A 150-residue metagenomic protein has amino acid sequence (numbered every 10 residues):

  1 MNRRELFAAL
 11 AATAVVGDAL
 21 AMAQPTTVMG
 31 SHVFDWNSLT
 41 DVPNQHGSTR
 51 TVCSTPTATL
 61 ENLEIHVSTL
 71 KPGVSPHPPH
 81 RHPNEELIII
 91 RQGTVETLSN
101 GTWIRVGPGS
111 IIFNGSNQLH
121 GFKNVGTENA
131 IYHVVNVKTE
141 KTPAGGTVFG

Functional and structural regions predicted by a protein language model:
R3, F7-N62, P143-G150: A short, N-terminal "cap"/entry segment at the start of jelly-roll beta-barrel domains of the cupin/DSBH fold
T51, H66-R81: Conserved short histidine dyad/triad with adjacent acidic residue
L60, S116-K141: Ligand-binding loop in jelly-roll beta-barrel domains
L63-H66, H82, I111, Y132: Aromatic/pi-system hotspot detector in well-structured domains
T69-L70, R81-T97: Short, conserved beta-strand element in jelly-roll/cupin
S75-H77, E96, I112, S116-F122: Histidine-centered metal-chelating micro-motifs
T102-S116: Short acidic-glycine-tyrosine-enriched beta hairpin
